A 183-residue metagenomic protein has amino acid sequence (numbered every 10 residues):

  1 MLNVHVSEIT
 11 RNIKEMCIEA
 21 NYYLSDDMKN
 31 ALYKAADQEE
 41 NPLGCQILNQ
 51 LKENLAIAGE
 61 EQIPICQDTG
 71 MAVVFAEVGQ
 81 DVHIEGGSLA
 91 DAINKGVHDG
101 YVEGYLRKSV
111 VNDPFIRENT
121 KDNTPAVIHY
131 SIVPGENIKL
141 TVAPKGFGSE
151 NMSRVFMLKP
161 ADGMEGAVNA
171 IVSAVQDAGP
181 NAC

Functional and structural regions predicted by a protein language model:
M1-C183: Non-transmembrane, aqueous-exposed alpha-helical and coiled segments at domain scale
